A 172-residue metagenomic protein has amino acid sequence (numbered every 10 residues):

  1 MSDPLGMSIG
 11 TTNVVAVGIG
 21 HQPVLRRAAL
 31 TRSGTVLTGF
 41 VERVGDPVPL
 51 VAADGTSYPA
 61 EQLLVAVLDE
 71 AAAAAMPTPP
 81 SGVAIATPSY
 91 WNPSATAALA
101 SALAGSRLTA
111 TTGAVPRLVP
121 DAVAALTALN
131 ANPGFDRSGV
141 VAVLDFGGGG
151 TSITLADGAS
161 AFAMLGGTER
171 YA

Functional and structural regions predicted by a protein language model:
M1-L25, N130-A163: Gly/Thr-rich phosphate-binding beta-strand-loop-beta motif of the actin/hexokinase/Hsp70
D3-G10, V14, S33-F40, A104-R117 (+1 more regions): Short, charge-rich amphipathic segments
I9-A86: Conserved phosphate-binding loops in N-terminal lobes of ATP-dependent enzymes of the actin/Hsp70/sugar-kinase
L30, L108-T112, V143, G167-T168: Glycine-rich loops and low-complexity Gly/Arg-rich segments that provide flexible linkers or classic glycine-based
T35, G158-A172: Glycine-rich phosphate-binding loop plus the immediately following alpha-helix
P77-T127: Glycine-rich phosphate-binding loop and adjoining helix at the ATP-binding site of ATP-dependent phosphoryl-transfer
S101-A102, R137-L144, E169-Y171: A short, terminal or domain-edge coil/loop segment
P120-P133, D145, Y171: Glycine-rich phosphate-binding/hydrolytic loop that grips phosphoryl groups
